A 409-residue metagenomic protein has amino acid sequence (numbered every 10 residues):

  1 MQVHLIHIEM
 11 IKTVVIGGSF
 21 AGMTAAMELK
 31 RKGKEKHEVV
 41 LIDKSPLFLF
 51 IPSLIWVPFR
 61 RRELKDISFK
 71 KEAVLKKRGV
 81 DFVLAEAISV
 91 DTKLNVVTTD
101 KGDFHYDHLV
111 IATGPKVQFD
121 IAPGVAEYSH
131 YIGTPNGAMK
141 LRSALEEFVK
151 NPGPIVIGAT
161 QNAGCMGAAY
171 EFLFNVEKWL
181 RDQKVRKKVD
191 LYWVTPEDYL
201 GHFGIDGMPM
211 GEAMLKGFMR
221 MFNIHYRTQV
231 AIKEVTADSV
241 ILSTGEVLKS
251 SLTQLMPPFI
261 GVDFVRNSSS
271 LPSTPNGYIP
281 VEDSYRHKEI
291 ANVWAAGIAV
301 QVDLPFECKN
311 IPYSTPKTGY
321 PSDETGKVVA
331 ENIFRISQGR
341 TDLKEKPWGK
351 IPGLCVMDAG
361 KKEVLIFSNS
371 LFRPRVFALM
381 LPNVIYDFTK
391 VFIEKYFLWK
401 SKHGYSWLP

Functional and structural regions predicted by a protein language model:
V3-K12, G79-E171, K178-K184, Q254: FAD-binding core/adjacent interface of flavoenzyme oxidoreductases
I8-D81, Q161-I205: Beta1-alpha1 glycine-rich phosphate/pyrophosphate-binding loop at the start of Rossmann-like nucleotide-binding domains
G18, K101, T113-G114, T244 (+1 more regions): Glycine-rich, N-terminal phosphate-binding loop of Rossmann-like dinucleotide-binding domains
E38, K77-S89, V97, E177-I279 (+1 more regions): A Rossmann-like FAD-binding core segment of flavoenzymes
A126-N151, K249-L252, M256-S322: FAD-site-proximal beta/loop scaffold in flavoenzymes
K150-G217, H225-R227, P316-G353: Rossmann-like dinucleotide-binding core of oxidoreductases
V328-P409: C-terminal, flexible cofactor-proximal segment of oxidoreductases
